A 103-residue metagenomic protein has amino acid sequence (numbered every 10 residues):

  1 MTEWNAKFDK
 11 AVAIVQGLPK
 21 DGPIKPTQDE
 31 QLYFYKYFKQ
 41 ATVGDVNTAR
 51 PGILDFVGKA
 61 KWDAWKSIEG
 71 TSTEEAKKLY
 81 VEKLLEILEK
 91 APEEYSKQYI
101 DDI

Functional and structural regions predicted by a protein language model:
M1-I103: Intrinsically disordered, low-complexity, basic-enriched segments
